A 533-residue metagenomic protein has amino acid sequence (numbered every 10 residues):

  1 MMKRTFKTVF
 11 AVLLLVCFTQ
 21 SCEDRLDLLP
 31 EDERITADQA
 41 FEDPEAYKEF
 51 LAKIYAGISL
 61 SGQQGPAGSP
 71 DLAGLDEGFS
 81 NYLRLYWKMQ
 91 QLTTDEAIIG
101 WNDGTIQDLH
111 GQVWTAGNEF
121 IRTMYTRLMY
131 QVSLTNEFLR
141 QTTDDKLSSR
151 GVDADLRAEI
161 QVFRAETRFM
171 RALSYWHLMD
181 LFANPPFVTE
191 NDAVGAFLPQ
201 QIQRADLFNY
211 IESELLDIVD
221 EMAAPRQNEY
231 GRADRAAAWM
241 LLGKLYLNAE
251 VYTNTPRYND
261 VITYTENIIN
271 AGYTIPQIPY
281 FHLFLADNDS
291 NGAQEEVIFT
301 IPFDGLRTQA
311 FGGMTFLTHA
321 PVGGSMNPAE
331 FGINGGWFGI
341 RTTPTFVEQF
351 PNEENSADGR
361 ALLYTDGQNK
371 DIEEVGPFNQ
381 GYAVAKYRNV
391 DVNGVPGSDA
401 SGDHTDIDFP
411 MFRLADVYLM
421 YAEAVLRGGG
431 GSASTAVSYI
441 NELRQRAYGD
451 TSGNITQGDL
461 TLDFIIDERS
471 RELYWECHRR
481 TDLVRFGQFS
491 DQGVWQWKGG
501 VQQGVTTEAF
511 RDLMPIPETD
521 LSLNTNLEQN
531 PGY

Functional and structural regions predicted by a protein language model:
C22-E23, L28, A37, G78-M89 (+8 more regions): Long, intrinsically disordered, low-complexity segments
C22-W87, A205, N526-Y533: Acidic, glycine-rich segments characteristic of secretory precursors and extracytoplasmic regions
K48, A56-G62, T93-L181, I202-D206 (+3 more regions): Conserved, well-structured interaction surfaces
L60, N270, T274-Y382: Extended ligand-binding clefts on enzyme/binding-domain cores
G104-Q112, P344-L414: Flexible, polar/acidic helix-loop-strand segments at domain edges
M179-D180, P186, N248-N254, R427-G430: Short coil/turn linking the two alpha-helices of tandem helical-hairpin repeats
